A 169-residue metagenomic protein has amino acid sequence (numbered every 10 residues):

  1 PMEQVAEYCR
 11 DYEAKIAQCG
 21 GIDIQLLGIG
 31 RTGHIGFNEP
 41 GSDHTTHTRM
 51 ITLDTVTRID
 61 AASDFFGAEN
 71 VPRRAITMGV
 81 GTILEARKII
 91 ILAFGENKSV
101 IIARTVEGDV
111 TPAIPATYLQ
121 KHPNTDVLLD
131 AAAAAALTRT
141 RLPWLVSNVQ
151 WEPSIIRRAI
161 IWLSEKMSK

Functional and structural regions predicted by a protein language model:
P1-S168: Conserved phosphate- and dinucleotide-binding cores of soluble alpha/beta proteins, encompassing both enzyme active
